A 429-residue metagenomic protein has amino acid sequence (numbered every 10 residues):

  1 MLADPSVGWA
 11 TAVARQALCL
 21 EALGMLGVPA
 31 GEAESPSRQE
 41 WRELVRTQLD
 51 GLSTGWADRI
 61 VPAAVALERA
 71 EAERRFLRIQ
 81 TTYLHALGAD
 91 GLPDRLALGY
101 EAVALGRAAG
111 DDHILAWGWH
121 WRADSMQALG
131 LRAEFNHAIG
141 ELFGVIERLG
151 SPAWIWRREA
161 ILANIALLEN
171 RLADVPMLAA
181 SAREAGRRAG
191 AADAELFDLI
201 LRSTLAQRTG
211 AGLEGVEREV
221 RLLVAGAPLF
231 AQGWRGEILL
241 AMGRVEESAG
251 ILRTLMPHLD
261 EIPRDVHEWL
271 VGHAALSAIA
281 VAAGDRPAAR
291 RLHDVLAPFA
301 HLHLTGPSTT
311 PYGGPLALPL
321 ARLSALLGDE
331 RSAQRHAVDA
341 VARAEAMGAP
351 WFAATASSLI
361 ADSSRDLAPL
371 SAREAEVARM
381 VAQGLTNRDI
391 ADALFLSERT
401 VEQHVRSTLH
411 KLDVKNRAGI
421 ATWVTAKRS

Functional and structural regions predicted by a protein language model:
L2-A3, V61-R69, Y100-D111, G140-G150 (+5 more regions): Amphipathic alpha-helical segments of tetratricopeptide repeats
A3-V28, Q39-G55, R74-L92, I114-L131 (+6 more regions): Tandem amphipathic alpha-helical repeat scaffolds
T11-R38, L49-A63, G88-E101, G130-E141 (+5 more regions): Helix-turn-helix repeat elements of alpha-solenoid scaffolds
R221-L223, P228-V245, L252-R264: Long, well-ordered mid-to-C-terminal structural blocks that present hydrophobic/aromatic surfaces
I262-E268, A280, H303-G313, S324-G328 (+4 more regions): Short, contiguous acidic/charged loop-to-helix segments that flank catalytic cores in large enzymes
H267-P298: A glycine-rich beta-turn/hairpin centered on an aromatic-Pro dipeptide
P287-G306, L326, E330-A372, R379 (+3 more regions): Linker/hinge segments immediately adjacent to helix-turn-helix/homeobox DNA-binding domains
S364-S429: Helix-turn-helix DNA-binding segment
